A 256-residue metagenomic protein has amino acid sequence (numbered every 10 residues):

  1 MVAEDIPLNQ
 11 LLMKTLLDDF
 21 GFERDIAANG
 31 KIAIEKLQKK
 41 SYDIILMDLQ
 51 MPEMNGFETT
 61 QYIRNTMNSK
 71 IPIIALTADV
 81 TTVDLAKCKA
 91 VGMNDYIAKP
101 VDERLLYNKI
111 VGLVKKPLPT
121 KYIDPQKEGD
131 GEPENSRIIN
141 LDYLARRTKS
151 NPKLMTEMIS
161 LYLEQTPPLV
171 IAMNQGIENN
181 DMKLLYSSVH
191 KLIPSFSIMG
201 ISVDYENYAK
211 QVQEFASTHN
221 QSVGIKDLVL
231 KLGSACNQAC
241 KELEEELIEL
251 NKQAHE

Functional and structural regions predicted by a protein language model:
M1-R137, I171, Q175-E178, A235 (+2 more regions): C-terminal compact regulatory domains
Y143-T156: Short hinge/gating elements
L144, A172-M173, V212: Generic hydrophobic alpha-helical segments
S150, M173-L184, M199-G200, A216-V223: Short helix-adjacent coil turns
L154, M158, L184-S188, D204 (+2 more regions): Residue-level detector of well-ordered alpha-helical segments, enriched for hydrophobic/aromatic packing positions
L163, S195-E256: Amphipathic, coiled-coil-like alpha-helical segments
L192: An anion-binding catalytic pocket shared by soluble metabolic enzymes
